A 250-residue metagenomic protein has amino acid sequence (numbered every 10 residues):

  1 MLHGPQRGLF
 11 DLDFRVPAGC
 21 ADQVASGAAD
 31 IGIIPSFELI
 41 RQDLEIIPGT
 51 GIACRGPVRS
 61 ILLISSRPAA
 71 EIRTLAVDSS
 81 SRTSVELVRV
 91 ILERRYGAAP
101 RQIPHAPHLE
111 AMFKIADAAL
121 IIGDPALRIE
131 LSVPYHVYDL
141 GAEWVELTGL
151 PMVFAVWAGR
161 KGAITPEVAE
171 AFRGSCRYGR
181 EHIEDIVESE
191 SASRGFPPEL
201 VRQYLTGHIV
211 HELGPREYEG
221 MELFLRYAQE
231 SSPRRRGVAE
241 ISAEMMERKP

Functional and structural regions predicted by a protein language model:
M1-P250: Domain-level signature for soluble enzymes in the chorismate/prephenate branch of the shikimate pathway
